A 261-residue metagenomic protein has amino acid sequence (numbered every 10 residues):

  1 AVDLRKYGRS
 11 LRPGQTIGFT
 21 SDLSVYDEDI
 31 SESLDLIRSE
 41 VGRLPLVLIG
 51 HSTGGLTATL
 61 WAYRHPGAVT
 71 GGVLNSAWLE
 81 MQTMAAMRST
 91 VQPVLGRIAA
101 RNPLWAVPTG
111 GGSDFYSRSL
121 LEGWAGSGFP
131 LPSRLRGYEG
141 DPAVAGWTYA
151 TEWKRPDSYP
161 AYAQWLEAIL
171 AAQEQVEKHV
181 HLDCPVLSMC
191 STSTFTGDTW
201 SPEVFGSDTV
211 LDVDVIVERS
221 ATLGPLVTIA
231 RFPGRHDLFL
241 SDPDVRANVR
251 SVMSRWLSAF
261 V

Functional and structural regions predicted by a protein language model:
A1-P13: Conserved alpha/beta-hydrolase
F19-R38: Alpha/beta-hydrolase active-site loop
V41-S52: Alpha/beta-hydrolase fold nucleophile elbow
T53, T57-D157: Alpha/beta-hydrolase-fold enzymes
D157-K178: Active-site nucleophile elbow and catalytic-triad environment of alpha/beta-hydrolase enzymes
L182, S188-C190: Short beta-strand/loop motif that positions the catalytic acidic residue of the alpha/beta-hydrolase fold
G197-V227: Active-site-adjacent alpha-helix of alpha/beta-hydrolase-fold enzymes
L226-V261: Catalytic active-site module of serine/aspartate enzymes centered on a nucleophile-bearing elbow/loop
